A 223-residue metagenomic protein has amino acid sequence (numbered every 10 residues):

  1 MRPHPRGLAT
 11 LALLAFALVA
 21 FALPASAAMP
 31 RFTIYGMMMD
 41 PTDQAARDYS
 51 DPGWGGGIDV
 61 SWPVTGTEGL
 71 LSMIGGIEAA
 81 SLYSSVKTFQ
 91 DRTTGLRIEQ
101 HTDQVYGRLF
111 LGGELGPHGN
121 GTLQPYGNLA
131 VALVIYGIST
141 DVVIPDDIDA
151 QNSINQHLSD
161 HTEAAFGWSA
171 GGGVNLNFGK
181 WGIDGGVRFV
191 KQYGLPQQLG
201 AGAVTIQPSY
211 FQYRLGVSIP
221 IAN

Functional and structural regions predicted by a protein language model:
M1-A12: Bacterial N-terminal signal peptides that target proteins for export
T10-P24: Bacterial N-terminal signal peptides
A28-F32, T67-M73, G121-G127, A164 (+2 more regions): Outer-envelope beta-barrel architecture signal
M29-D43: Short N-terminal segments immediately surrounding and downstream of signal-peptide cleavage
D43-D48, A79-Y106, I135-A164, Y193-P208: Flexible, solvent-exposed loop segments that connect beta-strands
W54, D59-P145, R214-N223: Gram-negative (and chloroplast) outer-membrane scaffold detector with strong preference for beta-barrel transmembrane
L111, L129-L133, A164, W168-V174: Hydrophobic alpha-helical segments of small multi-pass membrane proteins
G173-N223: Predominantly the C-terminal beta-signal and adjacent terminal strand-loop region of outer-membrane beta-barrel
